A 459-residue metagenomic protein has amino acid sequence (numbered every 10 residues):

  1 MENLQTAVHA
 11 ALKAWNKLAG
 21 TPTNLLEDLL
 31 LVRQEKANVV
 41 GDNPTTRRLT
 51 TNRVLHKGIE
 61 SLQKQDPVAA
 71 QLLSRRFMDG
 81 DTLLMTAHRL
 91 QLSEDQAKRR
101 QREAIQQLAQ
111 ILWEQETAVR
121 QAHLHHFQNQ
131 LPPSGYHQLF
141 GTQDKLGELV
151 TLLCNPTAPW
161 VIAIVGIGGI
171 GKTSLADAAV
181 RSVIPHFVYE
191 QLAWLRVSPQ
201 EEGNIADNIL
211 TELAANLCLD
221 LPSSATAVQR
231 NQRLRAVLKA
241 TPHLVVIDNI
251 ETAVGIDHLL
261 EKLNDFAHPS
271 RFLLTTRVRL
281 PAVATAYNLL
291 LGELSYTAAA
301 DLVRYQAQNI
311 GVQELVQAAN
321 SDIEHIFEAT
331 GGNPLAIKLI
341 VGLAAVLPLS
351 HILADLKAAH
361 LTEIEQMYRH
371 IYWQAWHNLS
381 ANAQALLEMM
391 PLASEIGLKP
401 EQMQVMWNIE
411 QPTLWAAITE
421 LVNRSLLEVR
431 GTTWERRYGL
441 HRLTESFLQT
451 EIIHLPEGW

Functional and structural regions predicted by a protein language model:
M1-P67, Q96, E103, T117-H123 (+1 more regions): N-terminal interaction/assembly modules
T51, L343-I364, L379-N382, E445 (+1 more regions): A eukaryote-biased feature capturing mid-to-C-terminal, repeat/solenoid-rich segments of large proteins, strongly
K64-D81, Q384-P391: Short amphipathic alpha helix immediately N-terminal
R89, R102, A176-R181, L274 (+1 more regions): C-terminal boundary/linker of central alpha/beta nucleotide-binding cores
R102, Q110, E114-L153, D177-A178: Charged, amphipathic alpha-helical interface modules that flank catalytic cores or transmembrane segments and mediate
Q138, D144-A240: Post-nucleotide-binding-loop coupling segment downstream of the phosphate-binding loop, primarily in RecA-like P-loop
T142-K145, S174-L175, N204-L217, H258 (+4 more regions): Alpha-helical sensor/transducer elements of the RecA-like P-loop NTPase core
C218-L219, V237-G255: Conserved P-loop NTPase "ATPase switch" module shared by AAA+ and STAND
